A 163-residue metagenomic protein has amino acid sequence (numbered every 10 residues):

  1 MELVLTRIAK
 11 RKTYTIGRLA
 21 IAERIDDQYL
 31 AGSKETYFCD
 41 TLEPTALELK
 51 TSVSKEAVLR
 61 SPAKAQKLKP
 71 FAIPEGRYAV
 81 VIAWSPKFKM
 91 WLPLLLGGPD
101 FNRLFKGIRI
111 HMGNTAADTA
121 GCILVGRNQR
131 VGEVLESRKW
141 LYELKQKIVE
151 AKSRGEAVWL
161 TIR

Functional and structural regions predicted by a protein language model:
M1-V158: Cell wall/extracellular polymer interaction/catalysis modules
W159-R163: Low-complexity intrinsically disordered segments
